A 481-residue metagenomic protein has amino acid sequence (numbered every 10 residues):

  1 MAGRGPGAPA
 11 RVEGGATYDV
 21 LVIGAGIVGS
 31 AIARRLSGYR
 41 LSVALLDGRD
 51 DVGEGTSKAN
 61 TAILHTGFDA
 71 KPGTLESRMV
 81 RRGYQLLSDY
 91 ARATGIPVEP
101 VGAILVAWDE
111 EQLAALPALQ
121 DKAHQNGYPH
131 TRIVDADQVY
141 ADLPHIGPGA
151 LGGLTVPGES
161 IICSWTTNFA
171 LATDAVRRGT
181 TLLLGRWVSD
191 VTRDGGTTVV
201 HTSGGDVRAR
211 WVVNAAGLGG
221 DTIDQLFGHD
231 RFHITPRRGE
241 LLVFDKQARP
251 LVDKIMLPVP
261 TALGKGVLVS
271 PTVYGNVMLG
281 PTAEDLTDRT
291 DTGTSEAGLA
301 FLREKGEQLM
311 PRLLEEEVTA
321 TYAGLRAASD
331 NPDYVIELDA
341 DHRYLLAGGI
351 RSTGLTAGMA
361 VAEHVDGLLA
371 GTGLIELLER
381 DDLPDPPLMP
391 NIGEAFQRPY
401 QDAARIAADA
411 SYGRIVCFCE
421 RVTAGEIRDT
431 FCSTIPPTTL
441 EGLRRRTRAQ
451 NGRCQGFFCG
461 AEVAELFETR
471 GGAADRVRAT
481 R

Functional and structural regions predicted by a protein language model:
M1-V20, G38: Extreme N-terminal leader/targeting segments of oxidoreductases
A25-G26: Glycine-rich Rossmann-fold phosphate-binding loop(s) that bind the pyrophosphate of adenine dinucleotide cofactors
A31, V191-G280, E284-S295, E304 (+2 more regions): Flavin-dependent oxidoreductases
S37-K58: Glycine-rich FAD pyrophosphate-binding loop
A62-D142, G266-V267: Dinucleotide-binding Rossmann-like beta1-alpha1 core, especially the glycine-rich loop that anchors the ADP
L75-R81, V106-A115, L154-T173, T292-A297 (+2 more regions): Short beta-strand to alpha-helix junction loop
L154-W211: Helical element adjacent to the flavin cofactor pocket in flavoenzyme catalytic cores
G264, V273-Y274, D285, T290-I415 (+2 more regions): C-terminal catalytic lobe of FAD-dependent flavoproteins
